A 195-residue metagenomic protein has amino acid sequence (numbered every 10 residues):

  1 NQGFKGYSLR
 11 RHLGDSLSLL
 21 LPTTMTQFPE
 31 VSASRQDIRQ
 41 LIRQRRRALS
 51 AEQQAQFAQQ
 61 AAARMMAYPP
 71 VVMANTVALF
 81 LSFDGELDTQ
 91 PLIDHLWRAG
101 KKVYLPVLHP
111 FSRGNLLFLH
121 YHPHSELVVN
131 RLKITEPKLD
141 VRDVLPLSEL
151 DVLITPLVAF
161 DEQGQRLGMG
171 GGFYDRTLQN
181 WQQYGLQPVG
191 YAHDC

Functional and structural regions predicted by a protein language model:
H12, L20-P22: Low-complexity, intrinsically disordered segments with a bias for serine/threonine
M25-A33, Q44, K138-V141, S148-L153 (+2 more regions): Surface-exposed, charge/polar-rich loops and edge strands
T26-E149: N-terminal active-site beta-alpha-beta segment that forms phosphate/nucleotide-binding and substrate-recognition loops
E86, D161-E162: Short glycine-rich, flexible loops that bind phosphorylated cofactors or substrates
P156-V158: Active-site/ligand-binding-proximal alpha/beta "capping" segment
F173: A small-molecule sensor/coupling module
